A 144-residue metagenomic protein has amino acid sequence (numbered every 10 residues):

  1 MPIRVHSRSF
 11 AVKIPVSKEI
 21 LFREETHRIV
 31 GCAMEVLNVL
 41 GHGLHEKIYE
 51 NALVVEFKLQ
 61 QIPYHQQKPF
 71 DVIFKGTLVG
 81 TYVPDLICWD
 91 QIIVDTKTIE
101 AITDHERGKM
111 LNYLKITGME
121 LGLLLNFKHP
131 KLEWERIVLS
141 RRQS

Functional and structural regions predicted by a protein language model:
M1-E24, R142-S144: Intrinsic disorder/low-complexity segments
I14, E19-G31, H42, E46 (+2 more regions): Nuclease catalytic cores
S17-R28, G76-C88: Accessory recognition modules or surfaces
G41, Y64, P84-I102, Y113: Conserved catalytic cores of phosphodiester-cleaving nucleases, focusing on short active-site segments
K58-I73: A short acidic/basic microdomain associated with nuclease active sites
I62, Y82-P84, L132: Change "...and in nucleic-acid phosphodiester-cleaving endonucleases..." to "...and in nucleic-acid processing enzymes
K97-S144: Nucleic-acid nuclease catalytic cores
